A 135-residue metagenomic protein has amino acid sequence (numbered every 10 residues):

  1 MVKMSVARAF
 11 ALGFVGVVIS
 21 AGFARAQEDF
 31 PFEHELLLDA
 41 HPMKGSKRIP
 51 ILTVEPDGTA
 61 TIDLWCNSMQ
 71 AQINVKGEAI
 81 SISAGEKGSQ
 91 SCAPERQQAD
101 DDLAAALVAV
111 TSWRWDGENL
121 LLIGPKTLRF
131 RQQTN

Functional and structural regions predicted by a protein language model:
V2-L12, S20-N135: Lipid interaction determinants
